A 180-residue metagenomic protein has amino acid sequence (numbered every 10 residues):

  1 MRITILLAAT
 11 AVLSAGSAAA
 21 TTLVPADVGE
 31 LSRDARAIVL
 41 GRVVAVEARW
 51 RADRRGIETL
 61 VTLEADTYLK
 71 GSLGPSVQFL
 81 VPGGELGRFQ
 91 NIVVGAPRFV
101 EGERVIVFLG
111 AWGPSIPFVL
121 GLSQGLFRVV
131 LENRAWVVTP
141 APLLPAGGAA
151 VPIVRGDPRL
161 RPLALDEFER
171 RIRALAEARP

Functional and structural regions predicted by a protein language model:
T4-I5, S14-P180: Transition segments tied to proteolytic processing and entry into folded domains
